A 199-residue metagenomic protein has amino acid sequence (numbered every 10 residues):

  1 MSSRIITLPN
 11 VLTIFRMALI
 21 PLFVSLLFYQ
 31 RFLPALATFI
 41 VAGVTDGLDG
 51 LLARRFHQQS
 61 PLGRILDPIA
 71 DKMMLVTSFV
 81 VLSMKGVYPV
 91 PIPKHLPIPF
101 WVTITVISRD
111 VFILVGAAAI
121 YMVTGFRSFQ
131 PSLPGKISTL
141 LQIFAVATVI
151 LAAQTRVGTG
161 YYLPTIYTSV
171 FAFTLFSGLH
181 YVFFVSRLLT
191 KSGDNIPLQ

Functional and structural regions predicted by a protein language model:
M1-Q199: Alpha-helical transmembrane bundles and membrane-interface segments of multipass inner-membrane proteins
